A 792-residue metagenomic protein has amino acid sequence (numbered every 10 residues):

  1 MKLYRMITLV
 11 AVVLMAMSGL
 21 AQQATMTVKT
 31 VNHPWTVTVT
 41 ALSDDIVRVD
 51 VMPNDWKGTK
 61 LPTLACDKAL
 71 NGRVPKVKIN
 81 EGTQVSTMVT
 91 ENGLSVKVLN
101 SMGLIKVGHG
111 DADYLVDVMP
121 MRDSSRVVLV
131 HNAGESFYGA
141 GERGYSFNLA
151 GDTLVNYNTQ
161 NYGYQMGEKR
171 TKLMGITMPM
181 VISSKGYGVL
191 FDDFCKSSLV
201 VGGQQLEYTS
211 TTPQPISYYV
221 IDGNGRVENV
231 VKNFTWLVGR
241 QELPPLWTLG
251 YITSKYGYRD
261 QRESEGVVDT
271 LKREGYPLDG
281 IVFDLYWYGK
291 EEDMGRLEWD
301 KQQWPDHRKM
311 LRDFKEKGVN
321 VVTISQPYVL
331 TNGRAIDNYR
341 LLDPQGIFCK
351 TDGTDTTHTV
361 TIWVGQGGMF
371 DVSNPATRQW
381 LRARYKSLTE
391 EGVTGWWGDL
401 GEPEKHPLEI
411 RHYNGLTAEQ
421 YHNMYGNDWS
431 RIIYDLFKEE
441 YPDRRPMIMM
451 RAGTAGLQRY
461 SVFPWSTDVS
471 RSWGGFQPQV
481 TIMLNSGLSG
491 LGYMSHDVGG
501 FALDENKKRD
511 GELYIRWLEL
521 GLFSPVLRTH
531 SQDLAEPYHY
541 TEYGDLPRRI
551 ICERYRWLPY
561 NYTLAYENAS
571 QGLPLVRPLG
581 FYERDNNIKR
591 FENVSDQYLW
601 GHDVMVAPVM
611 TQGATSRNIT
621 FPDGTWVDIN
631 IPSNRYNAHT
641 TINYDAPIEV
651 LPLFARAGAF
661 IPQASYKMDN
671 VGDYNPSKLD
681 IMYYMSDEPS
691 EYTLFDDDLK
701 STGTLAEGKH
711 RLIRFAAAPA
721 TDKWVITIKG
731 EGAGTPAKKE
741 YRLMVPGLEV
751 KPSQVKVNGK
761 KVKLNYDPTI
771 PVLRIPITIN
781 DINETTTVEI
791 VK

Functional and structural regions predicted by a protein language model:
M1-T8: Bacterial N-terminal signal peptides that target proteins for export
L3, L20-W247, S254-Y256, D260-D269 (+7 more regions): N-terminal accessory segment at the very beginning of proteins
R5, N618-T625, N758-K761: Short alpha-helical "patches" and their helix-cap loops
T8-A16: Bacterial N-terminal signal peptides
A16-S18, N561: N-terminal signal peptide c-region/cleavage motif recognized by signal peptidases
D113, D117-L651, A655-R656: Catalytic-domain carbohydrate-binding cleft regions of carbohydrate-active enzymes
